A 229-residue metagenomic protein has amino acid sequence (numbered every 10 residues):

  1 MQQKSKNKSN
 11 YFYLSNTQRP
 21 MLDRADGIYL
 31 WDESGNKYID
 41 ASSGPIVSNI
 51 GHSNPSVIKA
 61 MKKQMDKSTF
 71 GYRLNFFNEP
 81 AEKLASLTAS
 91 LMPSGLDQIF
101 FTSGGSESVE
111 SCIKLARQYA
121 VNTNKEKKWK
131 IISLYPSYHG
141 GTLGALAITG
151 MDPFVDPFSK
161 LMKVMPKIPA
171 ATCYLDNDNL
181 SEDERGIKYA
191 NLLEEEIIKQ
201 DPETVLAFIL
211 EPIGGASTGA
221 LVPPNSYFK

Functional and structural regions predicted by a protein language model:
M1-D26, S43, F76, Y189: Active-site-adjacent loop/helix segments that line or gate small-molecule/cofactor pockets in enzymes
K8, S94-D97, E126-W129, L143 (+2 more regions): Short coil/turn connectors at secondary-structure junctions
M21-D23, L91-S94, T123-K125, F158-L161 (+1 more regions): Solvent-exposed alpha-helices and their adjacent loops that cap or buttress functional pockets in soluble metabolic
E33-S34: Residue-level recognition of short loop/turn positions
K37-K125, I132, H139: Glycine-rich loop-to-alpha-helix module at the N-terminal edge of alpha/beta enzyme cores
S137-I213, T218, V222-S226: PLP-dependent aminotransferase-class I/II
